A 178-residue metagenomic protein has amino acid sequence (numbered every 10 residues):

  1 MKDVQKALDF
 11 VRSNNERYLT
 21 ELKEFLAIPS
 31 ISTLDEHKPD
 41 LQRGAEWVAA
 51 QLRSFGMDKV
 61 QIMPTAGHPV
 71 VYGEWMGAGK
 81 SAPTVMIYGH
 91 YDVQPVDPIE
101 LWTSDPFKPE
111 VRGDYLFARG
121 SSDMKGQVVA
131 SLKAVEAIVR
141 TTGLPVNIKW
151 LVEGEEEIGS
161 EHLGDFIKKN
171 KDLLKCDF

Functional and structural regions predicted by a protein language model:
K2-R119, I138-P145: Acidic/His- and Gly-rich active-site-bordering loop/insert found across diverse amide/peptide-bond hydrolases
M124-F178: Acidic/histidine-rich catalytic neighborhood of metal-dependent amide-processing enzymes
